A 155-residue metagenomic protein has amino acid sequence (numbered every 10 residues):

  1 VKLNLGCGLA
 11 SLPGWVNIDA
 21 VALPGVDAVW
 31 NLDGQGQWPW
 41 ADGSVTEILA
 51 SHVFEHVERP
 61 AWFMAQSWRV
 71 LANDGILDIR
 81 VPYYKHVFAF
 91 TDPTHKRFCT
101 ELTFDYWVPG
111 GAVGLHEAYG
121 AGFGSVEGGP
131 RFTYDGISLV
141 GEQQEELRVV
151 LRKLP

Functional and structural regions predicted by a protein language model:
K2-K85: Conserved SAM-binding loop
E58-W62, Q66-W68, A72, I76-P155: S-adenosyl-L-methionine-dependent methyltransferase catalytic module, highlighting the catalytic core
